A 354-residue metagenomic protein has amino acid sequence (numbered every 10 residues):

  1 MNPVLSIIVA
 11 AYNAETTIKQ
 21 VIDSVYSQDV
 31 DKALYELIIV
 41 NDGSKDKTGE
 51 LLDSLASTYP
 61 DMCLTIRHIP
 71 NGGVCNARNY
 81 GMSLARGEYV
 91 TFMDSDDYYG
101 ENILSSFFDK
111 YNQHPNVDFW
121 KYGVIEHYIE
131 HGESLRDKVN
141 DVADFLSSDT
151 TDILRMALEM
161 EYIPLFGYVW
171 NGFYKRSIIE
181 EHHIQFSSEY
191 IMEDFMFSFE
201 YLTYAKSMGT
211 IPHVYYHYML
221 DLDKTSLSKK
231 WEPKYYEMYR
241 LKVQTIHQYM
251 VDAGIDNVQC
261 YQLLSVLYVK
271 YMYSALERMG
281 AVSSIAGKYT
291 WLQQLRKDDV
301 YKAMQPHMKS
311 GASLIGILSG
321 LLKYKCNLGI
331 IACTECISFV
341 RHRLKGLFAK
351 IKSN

Functional and structural regions predicted by a protein language model:
P3-S6, S24, E36, M196: Cell-envelope/extracellular polymer assembly enzymes that use nucleotide-activated donors
A14-Q28: Short, well-formed alpha-helical segments that are part of the catalytic scaffolds of diverse glycosyltransferases
T17-K19, D46-L55, Y98, N102: Acidic helix N-cap motif at the loop->helix transition within catalytic regions of sugar-transfer enzymes
S24, N41-L51, P70, D94: A conserved acidic beta->alpha catalytic loop
I69-A85: Glycine-rich, basic loop-to-helix element that forms the pyrophosphate-binding segment of sugar-nucleotide handling
V90: Short aromatic/hydrophobic "clamp" motif used to bind/position activated sugar donors
S95-P212, Y216-K234: Donor-binding/catalytic cores of nucleotide-activated saccharide and glycerol-phosphate transferases/polymerases
G280-N354: Membrane-interface aromatic/basic loop that binds lipid-linked glycans or pyrophosphate carriers, typified by
